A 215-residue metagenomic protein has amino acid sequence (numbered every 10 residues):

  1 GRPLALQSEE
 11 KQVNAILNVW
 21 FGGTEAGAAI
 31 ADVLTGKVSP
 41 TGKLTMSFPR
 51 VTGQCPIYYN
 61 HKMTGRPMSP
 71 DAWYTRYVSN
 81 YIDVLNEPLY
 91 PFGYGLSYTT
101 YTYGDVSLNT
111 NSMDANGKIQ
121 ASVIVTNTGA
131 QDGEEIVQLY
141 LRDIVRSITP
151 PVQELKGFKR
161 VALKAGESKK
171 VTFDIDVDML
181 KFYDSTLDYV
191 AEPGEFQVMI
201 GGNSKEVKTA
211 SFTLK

Functional and structural regions predicted by a protein language model:
G1-E134, Y140, Q197-G201, K215: Secreted, periplasmic, or luminal enzymes acting at the cell surface/secretory milieu
N109, G157-K159, L187: Short, conserved secondary-structure segments in the cores of folded domains
A115, A165, E192-P193: Surface-exposed loops/turns
K118-Q120, S168-T172, V207-T209: Intrinsic-disorder/low-complexity, polar/charged segments enriched in Ser/Thr/Lys/Arg/Asp/Glu/Gln
A130-S147, Q153-L155: Short acidic, flexible loop segments centered on an aromatic residue
S147-Y183: Intrinsically disordered, low-complexity Pro/Gly/Ser/Thr-rich segments with frequent PxxP/GP/PP motifs and embedded
D176-K215: Terminal connector regions
